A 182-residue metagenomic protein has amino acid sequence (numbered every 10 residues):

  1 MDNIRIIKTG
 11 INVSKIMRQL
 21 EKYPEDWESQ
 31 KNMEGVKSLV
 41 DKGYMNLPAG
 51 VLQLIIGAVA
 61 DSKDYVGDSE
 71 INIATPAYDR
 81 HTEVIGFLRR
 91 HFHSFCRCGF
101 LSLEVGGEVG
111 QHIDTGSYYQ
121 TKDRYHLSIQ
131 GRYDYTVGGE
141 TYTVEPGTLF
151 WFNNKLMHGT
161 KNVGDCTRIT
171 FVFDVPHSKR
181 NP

Functional and structural regions predicted by a protein language model:
M1-H91: Non-heme Fe(II)/2-oxoglutarate
L54, C98, K155, V163-T170 (+1 more regions): Long, contiguous binding/interaction regions
H93-F95, E104-G106, Q120-R124, Q130-R132: Short connector loops at helix/strand junctions that flank enzyme active sites, especially segments positioning acidic
F100-Y119: Conserved short histidine dyad/triad with adjacent acidic residue
G110, H126-P146: A short beta-strand-loop-beta hairpin characteristic of the jelly-roll/cupin
G116, G159-V163: Short proline/glycine-enriched turn/loop segments at secondary-structure junctions
D123-S128, L149-W151, D165-P182: A short hydrophobic beta-strand segment most commonly corresponding to one strand of the jelly-roll/cupin
T143-M157: Conserved metal-binding segment of the jelly-roll/cupin
